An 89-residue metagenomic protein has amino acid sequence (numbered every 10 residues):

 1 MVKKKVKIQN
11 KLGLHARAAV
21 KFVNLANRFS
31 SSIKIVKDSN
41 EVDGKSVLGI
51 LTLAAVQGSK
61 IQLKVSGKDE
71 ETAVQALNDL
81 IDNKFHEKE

Functional and structural regions predicted by a protein language model:
M1-K5, K60: Intrinsic-disorder/low-complexity, polar/charged segments enriched in Ser/Thr/Lys/Arg/Asp/Glu/Gln
K7, K11-Q57: Compact, glycine-rich, soluble single-domain proteins
V56-E89: C-terminal structural segments of small proteins and small subunits
